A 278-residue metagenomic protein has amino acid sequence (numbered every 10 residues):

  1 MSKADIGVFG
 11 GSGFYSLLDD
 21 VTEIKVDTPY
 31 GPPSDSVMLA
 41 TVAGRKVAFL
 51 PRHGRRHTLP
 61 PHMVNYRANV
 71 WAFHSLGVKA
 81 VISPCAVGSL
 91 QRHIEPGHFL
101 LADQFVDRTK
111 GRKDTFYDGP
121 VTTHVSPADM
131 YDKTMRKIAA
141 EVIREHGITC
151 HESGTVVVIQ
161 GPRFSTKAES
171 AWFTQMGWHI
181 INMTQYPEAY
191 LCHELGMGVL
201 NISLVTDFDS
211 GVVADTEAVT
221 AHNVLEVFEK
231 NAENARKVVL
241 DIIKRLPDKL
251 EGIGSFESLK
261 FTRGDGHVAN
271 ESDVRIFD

Functional and structural regions predicted by a protein language model:
M1-A128: Metabolite-binding pocket within alpha/beta catalytic cores that recognizes anionic/polar moieties
H74-G77, T174, H193: Non-catalytic positions within long, well-ordered alpha-helices that form the structural scaffold/packing of enzyme
K79-A80, H179, G198: Short acidic/polar active-site loop segments enriched in Thr and Asp
G119-R163: Histidine/lysine/aspartate-rich catalytic loop segments that bind and position anionic ligands
E145-H179, K260-G266: Active-site/ligand-binding-proximal alpha/beta "capping" segment
M183-H222: Zn-dependent metallopeptidase/amidohydrolase metal-coordination segment
S210-K260: His/Asp/Glu-rich mid-to-C-terminal helical/loop segments that flank catalytic regions of hydrolases
E251-D278: A short, charged, Gly/Pro-tolerant segment at domain boundaries
